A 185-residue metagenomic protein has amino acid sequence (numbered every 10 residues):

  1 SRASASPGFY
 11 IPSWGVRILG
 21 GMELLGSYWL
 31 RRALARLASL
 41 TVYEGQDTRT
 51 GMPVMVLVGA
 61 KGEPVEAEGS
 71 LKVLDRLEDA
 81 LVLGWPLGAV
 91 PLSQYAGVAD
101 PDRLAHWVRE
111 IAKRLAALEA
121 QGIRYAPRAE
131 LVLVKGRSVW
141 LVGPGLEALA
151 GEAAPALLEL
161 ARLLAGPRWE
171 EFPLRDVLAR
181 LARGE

Functional and structural regions predicted by a protein language model:
I18-R32: A short, low-complexity linker immediately N-terminal to eukaryotic Hanks-type protein kinase catalytic domains
R31-P64: ATP-binding glycine-rich loop module of kinase domains
E66-L77: Conserved HxN/HPN-centered segment at the entrance to the catalytic loop of eukaryotic protein kinase-like domains
E78-P91: Conserved short submotifs of the Hanks-type protein kinase catalytic core that shape the nucleotide-binding pocket
V90-D100: AlphaC helix of the protein kinase catalytic domain
W107-V108: Activation segment signature within eukaryotic-like protein kinase domains
A112-Y125: Protein kinase catalytic-loop region centered on the HRD/HxD motif
Y125, K135-G184: C-lobe/activation-segment region of protein kinase-like
